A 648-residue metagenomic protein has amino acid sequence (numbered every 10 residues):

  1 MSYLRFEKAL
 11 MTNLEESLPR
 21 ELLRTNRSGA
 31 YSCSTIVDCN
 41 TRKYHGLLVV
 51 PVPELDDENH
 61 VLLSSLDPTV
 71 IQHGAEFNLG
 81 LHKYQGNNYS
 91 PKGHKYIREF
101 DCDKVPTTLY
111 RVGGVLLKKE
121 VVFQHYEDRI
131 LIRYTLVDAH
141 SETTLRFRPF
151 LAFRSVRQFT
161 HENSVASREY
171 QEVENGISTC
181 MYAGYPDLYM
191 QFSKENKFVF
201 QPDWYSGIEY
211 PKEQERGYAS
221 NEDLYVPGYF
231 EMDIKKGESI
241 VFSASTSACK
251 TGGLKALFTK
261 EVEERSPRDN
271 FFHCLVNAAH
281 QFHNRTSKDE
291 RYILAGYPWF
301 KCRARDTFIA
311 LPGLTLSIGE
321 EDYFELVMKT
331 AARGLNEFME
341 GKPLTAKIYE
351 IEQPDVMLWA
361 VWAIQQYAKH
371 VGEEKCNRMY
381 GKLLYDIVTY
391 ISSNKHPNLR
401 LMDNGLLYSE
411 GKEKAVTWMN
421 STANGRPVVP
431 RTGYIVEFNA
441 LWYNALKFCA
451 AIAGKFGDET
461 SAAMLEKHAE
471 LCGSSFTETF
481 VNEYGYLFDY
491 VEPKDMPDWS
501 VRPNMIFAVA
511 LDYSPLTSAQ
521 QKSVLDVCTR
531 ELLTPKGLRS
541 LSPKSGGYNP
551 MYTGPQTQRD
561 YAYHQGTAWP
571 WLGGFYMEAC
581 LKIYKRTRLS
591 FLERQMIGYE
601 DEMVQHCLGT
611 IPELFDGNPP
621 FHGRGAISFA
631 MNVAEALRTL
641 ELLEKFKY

Functional and structural regions predicted by a protein language model:
M1-P267, F271, P298, E320 (+4 more regions): Terminal accessory carbohydrate-recognition/targeting modules of carbohydrate-active enzymes
N78-V105, V112-L116, S393, D526-K536 (+4 more regions): Non-catalytic C-terminal accessory modules of carbohydrate-active enzymes
C102-R111, V173-G176, C180, S239 (+8 more regions): Glycan-recognition and catalytic cores of secretory/periplasmic carbohydrate-active enzymes
D138-A139, T160-N163, E172, I234-K236 (+8 more regions): Aromatic-rich carbohydrate-recognition surfaces in CAZymes
A244-N277, I309-P312, G319-K329, S518-E531: Carboxylate/His-rich catalytic cores and anion/metal-binding grooves
G252, Y367-M379, F448-L465, A519 (+1 more regions): Inter-helical turn/loop segments and adjacent helix faces that build the functional surface of alpha-helical bundle
H273, S392, L399-M402, Y443-Y552 (+2 more regions): Catalytic cores of carbohydrate-active enzymes
R285, D289-C302, E340-W359, A363 (+5 more regions): Carbohydrate-binding/catalytic loop surfaces
